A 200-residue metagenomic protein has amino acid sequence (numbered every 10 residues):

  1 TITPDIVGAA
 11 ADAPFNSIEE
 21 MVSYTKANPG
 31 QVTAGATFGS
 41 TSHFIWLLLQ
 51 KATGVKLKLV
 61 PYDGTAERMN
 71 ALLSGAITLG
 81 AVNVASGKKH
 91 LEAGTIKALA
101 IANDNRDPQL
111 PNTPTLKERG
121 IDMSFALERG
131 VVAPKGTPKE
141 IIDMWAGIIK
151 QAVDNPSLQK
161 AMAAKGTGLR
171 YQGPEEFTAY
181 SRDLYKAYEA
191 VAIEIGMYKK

Functional and structural regions predicted by a protein language model:
T1-E67, L116, I121, A126-A161: Hinge/capping helix and adjacent helix->loop/strand transition within the periplasmic-binding protein
S17, P61, G75-A76, N83 (+6 more regions): Conserved functional loop/turn residues at catalytic and ligand-binding sites
I18, T65, V84, P174-F177: Residues at or immediately preceding the N-termini of alpha-helices
S23, S74, E118, A163-A164 (+1 more regions): Phosphate-coordinating loops and pocket residues in cytosolic domains that bind phosphorylated ligands
Q31, A36-F38, S42-T113: Ligand-binding pocket segment of bilobal, Venus flytrap-like solute-binding proteins
A52, E92, K139-K200: An extracytoplasmic/periplasmic, membrane-proximal ligand-sensing/linker region
